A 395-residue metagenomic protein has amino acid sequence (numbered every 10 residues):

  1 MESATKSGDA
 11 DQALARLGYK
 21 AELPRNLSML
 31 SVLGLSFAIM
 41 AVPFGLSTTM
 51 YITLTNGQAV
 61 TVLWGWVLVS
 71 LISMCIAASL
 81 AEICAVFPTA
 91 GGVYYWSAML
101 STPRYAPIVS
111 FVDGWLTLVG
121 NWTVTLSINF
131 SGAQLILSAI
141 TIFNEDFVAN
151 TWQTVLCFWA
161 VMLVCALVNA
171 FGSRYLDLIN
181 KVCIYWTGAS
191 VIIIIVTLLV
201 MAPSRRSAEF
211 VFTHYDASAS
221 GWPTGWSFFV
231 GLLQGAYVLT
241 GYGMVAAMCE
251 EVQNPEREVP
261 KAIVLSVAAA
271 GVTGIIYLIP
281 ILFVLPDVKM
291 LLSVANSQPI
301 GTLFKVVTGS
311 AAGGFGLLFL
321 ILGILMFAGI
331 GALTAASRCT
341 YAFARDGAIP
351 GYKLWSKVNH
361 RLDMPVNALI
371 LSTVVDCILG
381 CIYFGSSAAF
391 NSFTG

Functional and structural regions predicted by a protein language model:
M1-V60, S73-M74, A78, T213-H214: Membrane-interface "cap" regions at the ends of multi-pass membrane proteins
K20, Y51-L54, E82-V86, Y94 (+7 more regions): Helix-loop junctions at the membrane interface of multi-pass solute transporters
F37, W64, L68-I72, V112 (+9 more regions): Lipid-exposed faces of alpha-helical membrane segments in multi-pass integral membrane proteins
I52-G57, T61, T141-W152, S173-I184 (+3 more regions): Transmembrane helix-loop boundary segments of multi-pass membrane transporters
M74-M162, A166-L167, L325-C339: Hydrophobic transmembrane alpha-helices that form the core helical bundles of multi-pass secondary transporters
T89, L116-S131, L239-V252, G313-G351 (+1 more regions): Membrane-helix boundary/coupling elements in multi-pass transport proteins
Y95-P103, T141-I142, A262, A268-I330 (+1 more regions): TM-loop-TM module centered on a large, flexible mid-protein loop between adjacent transmembrane helices in multi-pass
D146-Q153, I184-T308, G313-G314: Helix-loop-helix junctions that connect adjacent transmembrane segments in multi-pass membrane transporters
